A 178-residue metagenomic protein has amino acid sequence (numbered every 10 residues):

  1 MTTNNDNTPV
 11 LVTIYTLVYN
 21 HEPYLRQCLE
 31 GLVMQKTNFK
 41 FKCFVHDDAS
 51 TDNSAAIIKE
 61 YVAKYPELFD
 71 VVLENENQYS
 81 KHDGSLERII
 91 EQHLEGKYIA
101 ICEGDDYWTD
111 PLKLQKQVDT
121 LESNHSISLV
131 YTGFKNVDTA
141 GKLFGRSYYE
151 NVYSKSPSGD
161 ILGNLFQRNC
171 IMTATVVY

Functional and structural regions predicted by a protein language model:
V10-T13, K42: Cell-envelope/extracellular polymer assembly enzymes that use nucleotide-activated donors
Y24-R26, D52-Y61: Acidic helix N-cap motif at the loop->helix transition within catalytic regions of sugar-transfer enzymes
E30-K40: Short, acidic, metal-binding catalytic loop of nucleotide-sugar glycosyltransferases
D47-A56, E76, E103: A conserved acidic beta->alpha catalytic loop
N75-E95, K116: Glycine-rich, basic loop-to-helix element that forms the pyrophosphate-binding segment of sugar-nucleotide handling
Q92, T132, N151-Y178: Conserved nucleotide-sugar donor-binding catalytic segment
I99: Short aromatic/hydrophobic "clamp" motif used to bind/position activated sugar donors
L112-R146: Conserved donor NDP-sugar-binding/catalytic core segment of glycosyltransferases
